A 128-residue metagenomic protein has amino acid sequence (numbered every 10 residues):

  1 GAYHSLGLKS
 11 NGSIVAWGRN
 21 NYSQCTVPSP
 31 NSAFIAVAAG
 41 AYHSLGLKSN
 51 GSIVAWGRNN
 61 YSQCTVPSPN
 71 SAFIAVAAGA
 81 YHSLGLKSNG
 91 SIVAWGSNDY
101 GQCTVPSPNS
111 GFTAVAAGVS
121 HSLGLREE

Functional and structural regions predicted by a protein language model:
A2, A33, G40-A41, A72 (+3 more regions): Beta-rich catalytic cores
H4-G7, A16, H43-G46, A55 (+3 more regions): Conserved core positions of repeat-based scaffolds
L8, G18-P30, G57-P69, L86 (+2 more regions): Short glycine/serine- and acidic-residue-enriched loop/turn motifs that recur at repeat junctions
N11, N50, N89, E127-E128: Acidic/polar residues in short coil/turn loops that connect beta-strands within repeat-based beta-sheet scaffolds
A16-G18, V37, A55-G57, V76 (+2 more regions): Short, hydrophobic beta-strand segments that form beta-sheet elements in well-ordered domains
A116-E128: Blade-level signature of beta-propeller repeat domains, shared across WD40, Kelch, NHL, RCC1 and BNR/Asp-box propellers
